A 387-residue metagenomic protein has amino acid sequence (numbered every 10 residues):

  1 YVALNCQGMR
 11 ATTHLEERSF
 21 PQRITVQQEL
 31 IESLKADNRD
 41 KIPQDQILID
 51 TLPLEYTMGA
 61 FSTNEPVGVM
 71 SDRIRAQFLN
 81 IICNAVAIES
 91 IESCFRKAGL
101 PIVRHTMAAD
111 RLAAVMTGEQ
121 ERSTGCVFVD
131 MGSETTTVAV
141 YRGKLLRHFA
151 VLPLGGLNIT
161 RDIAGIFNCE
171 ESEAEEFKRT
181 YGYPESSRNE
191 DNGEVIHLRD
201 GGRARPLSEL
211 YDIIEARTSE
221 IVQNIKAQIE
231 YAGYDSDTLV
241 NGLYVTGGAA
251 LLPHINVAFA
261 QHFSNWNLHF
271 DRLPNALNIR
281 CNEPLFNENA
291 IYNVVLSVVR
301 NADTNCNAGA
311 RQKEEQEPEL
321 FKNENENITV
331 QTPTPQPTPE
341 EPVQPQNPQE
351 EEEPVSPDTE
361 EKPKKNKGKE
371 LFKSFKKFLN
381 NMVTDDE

Functional and structural regions predicted by a protein language model:
Y1-N5, G118-H148, I163: Gly/Thr-rich phosphate-binding beta-strand-loop-beta motif of the actin/hexokinase/Hsp70
L4-C126, A204, R311-E387: Nucleotide/phosphate-binding catalytic cleft detector across ATP-hydrolyzing and phosphate-transferring enzymes
Q7, C83, M107-R111, G143 (+2 more regions): Short, ordered loop/turn segments at secondary-structure junctions
H14-L15, V140-R142, N256-A258: Short amphipathic alpha-helical segments
I24, Q28-D45, A164, E171-R179 (+1 more regions): Long, charge-dense
E32-L34, N84-H105, L145-R179: Glycine-rich phosphate-binding loop plus the immediately following alpha-helix
R73-R75, R142-L145, D235-N241: Short, surface-exposed connector motifs at secondary-structure boundaries
R104, A114-T117, R161-I166, E173 (+2 more regions): Helical "lid/coupling" subdomains associated with nucleotide-phosphate turnover
